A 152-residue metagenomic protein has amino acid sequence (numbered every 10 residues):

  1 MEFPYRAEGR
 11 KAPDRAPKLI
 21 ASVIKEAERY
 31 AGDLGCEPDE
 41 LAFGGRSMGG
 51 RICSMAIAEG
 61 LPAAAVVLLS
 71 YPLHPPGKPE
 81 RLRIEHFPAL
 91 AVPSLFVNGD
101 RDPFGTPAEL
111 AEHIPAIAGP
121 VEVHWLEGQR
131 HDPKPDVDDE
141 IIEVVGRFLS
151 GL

Functional and structural regions predicted by a protein language model:
M1-E40: Serine-hydrolase catalytic machinery in alpha/beta-hydrolase-like enzymes
E40-G45, L69: Short beta-strand immediately N-terminal to the catalytic nucleophile in serine-hydrolase-like folds
G45-C53: Gly/Ala-rich beta-loop-alpha elbow adjacent to hydrolase catalytic centers
P62-H74: A conserved short beta-strand
L90-A91, F96-N98, D102: Short beta-strand/loop motif that positions the catalytic acidic residue of the alpha/beta-hydrolase fold
D100-G105, H131-D132: Acidic catalytic loop of the alpha/beta-hydrolase fold
A116-D132: Catalytic histidine neighborhood in serine/cysteine hydrolases with alpha/beta-hydrolase-type architecture
Q129-I142: Catalytic histidine-centered segment of alpha/beta-hydrolase-like enzymes
